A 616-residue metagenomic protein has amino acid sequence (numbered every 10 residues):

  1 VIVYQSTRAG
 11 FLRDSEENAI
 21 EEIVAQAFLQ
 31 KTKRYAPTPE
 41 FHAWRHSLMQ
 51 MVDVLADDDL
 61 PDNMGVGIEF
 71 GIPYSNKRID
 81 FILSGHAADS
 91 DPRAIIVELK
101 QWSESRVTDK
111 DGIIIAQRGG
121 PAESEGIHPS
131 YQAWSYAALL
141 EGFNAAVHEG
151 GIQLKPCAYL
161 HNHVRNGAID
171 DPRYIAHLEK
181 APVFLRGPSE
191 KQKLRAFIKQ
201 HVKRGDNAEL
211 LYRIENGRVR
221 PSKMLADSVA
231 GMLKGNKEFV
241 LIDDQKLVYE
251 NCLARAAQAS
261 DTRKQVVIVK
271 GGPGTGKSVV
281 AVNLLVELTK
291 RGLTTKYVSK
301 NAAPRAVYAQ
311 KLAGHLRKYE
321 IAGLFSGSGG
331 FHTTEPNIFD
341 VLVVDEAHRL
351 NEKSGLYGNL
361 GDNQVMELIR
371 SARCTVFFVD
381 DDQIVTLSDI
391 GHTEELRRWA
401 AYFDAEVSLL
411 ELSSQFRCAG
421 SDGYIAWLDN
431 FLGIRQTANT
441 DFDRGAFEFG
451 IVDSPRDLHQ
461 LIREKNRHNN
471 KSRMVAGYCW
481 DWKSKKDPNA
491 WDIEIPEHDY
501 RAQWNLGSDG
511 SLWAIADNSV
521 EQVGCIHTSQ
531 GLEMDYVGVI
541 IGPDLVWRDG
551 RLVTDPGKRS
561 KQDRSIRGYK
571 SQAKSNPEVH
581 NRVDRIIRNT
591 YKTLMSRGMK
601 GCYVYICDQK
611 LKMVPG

Functional and structural regions predicted by a protein language model:
V1-Y212: Accessory nucleic-acid engagement/destabilization modules that flank
V66-K77, L83-H86, Y319-V341, S511-V546: Conserved helicase core region in the C-terminal RecA-like lobe
P221-L225, K237-Q265: N-terminal pre-P-loop "Q-motif" helix
K277-S278: Conserved lysine of the Walker
A281, V385-G391, D404-A426, G433-R551: Conserved helicase/translocase motor-coupling segment
G314-R370, E521-G524, T590: Conserved RecA-like ASCE ATPase "motif II neighborhood" in helicase/translocase motors
V343-L412: Signature of the SF2 helicase/ATPase Hel1-core->accessory helical subdomain module
V376, Q522-G616: C-terminal accessory regions
